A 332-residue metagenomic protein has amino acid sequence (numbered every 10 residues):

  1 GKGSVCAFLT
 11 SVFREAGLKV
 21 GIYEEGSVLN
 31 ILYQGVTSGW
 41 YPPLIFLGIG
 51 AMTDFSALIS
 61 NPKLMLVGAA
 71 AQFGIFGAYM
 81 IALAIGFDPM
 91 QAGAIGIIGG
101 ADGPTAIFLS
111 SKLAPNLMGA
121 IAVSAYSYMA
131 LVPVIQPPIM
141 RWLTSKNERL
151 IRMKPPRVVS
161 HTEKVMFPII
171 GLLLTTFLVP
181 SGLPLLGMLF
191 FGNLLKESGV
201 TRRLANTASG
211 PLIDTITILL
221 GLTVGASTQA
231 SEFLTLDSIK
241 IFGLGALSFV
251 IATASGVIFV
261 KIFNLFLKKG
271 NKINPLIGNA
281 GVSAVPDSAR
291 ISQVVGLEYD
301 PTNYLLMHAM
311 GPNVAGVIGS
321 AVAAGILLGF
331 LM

Functional and structural regions predicted by a protein language model:
G1-E25: Phosphate-binding loop of NTP-binding sites
N30-I45, Q91-G99, Y126, P180-F190 (+2 more regions): Structural signature of hydrophobic alpha-helical transmembrane segments
S38-G39, F46-M52, V67-G77, I81 (+3 more regions): Alpha-helical membrane segments and immediately flanking helix-loop junctions that form or couple to the substrate/ion
F55-Y79, S231-V257, A309-N313: Entry/N-cap segments of selected transmembrane alpha helices and their immediately preceding amphipathic helices
M80-P89, I121-R149, S255-K269, A315-M332: Juxtamembrane and boundary regions of transmembrane helices in multi-pass small-molecule transporters and channels
N116-V134, F242-A252, I277-A280: Alpha-helical transmembrane segments
S124-V200: Membrane-embedded hairpin module used as a gating/binding unit in multi-pass transport and secretion proteins
L172-V260: Transmembrane helical segments that form the transport core of multi-pass membrane transport proteins
